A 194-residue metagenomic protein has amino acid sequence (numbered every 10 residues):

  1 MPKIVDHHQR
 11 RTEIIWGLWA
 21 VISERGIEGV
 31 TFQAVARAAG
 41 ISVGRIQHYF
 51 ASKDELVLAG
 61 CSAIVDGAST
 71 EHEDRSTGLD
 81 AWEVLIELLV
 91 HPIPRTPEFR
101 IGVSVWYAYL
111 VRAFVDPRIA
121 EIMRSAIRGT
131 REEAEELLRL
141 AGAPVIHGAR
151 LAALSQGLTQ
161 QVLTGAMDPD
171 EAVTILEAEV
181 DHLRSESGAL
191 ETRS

Functional and structural regions predicted by a protein language model:
H7-L18, V35, G60-I64, A68 (+1 more regions): Generic hydrophobic, amphipathic alpha-helix propensity
E13, G17-E55, A59: Helix-turn-helix
A51-E55, S76, D80, I93-P97 (+6 more regions): Residues in soluble alpha-helical coiled-coils and helical-bundle/repeat scaffolds
A59, T70-G102, H147-L151: Hydrophobic alpha-helical connector segments
S69, E98-Y107, F114-A141, A149: Amphipathic alpha-helical packing segments from all-alpha helical-bundle domains
L89-P92, W106-L110, L151, S155-L158: Short alpha-helical scaffolding segments that buttress acidic/His motifs in well-ordered protein cores
I119-R128, R139-S194: Hydrophobic/aromatic-rich alpha-helical bundle segments in the mid-to-C-terminal region
